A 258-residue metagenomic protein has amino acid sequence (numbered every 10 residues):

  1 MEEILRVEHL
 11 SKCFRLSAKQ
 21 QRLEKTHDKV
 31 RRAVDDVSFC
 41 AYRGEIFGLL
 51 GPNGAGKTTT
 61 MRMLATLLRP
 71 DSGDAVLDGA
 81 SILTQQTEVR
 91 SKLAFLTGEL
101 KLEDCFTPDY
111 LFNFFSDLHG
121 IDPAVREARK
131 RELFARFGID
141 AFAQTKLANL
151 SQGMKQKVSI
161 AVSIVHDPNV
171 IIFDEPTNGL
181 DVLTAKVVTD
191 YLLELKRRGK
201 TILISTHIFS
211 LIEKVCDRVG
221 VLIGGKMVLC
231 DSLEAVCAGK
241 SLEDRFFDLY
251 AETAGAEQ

Functional and structural regions predicted by a protein language model:
G73-T84, V89: Conserved ABC transporter NBD signature motif
N113, D117, A124-F142: Conserved ABC ATPase "signature" region
K146-L150: Conserved ABC ATPase signature
I171-E175: Catalytic Walker B motif of ABC-type/P-loop ATPase nucleotide-binding domains
K186-R198: Helical segment within the ABC ATPase nucleotide-binding domain
C230-D231: ABC ATPase "signature
